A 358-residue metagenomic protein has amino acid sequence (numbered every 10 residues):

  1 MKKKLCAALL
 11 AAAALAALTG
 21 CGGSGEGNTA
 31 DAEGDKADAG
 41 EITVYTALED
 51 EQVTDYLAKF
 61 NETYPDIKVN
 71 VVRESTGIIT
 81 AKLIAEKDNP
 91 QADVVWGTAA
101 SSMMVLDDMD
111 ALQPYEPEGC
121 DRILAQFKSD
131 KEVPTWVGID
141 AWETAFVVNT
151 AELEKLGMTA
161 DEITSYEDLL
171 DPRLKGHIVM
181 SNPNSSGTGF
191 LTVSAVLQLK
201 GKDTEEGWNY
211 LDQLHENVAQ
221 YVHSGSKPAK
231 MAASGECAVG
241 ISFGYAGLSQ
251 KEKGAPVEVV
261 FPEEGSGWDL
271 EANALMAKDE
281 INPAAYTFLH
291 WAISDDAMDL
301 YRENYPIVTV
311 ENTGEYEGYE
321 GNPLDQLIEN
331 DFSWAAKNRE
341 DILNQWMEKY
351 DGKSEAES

Functional and structural regions predicted by a protein language model:
M1-I42, S354-S358: Short, low-complexity disordered leader/linker segments with a strong preference for bacterial N-terminal type II
K36-M104: Early extracytoplasmic/lumenal segment of secretory-pathway proteins
T46-T54, G77, Q91-A233: Extracytoplasmic ligand-binding site segments that recognize negatively charged/polar headgroups
S101-V105, A233, C237-P256: A ligand-binding cleft/hinge motif common to bilobed small-molecule-binding domains
V147-E152, L197-Q198, D269-I281, A292 (+1 more regions): A bilobed periplasmic-binding-protein/Venus flytrap-type ligand-binding module shared by bacterial periplasmic
R173-S181, A292-E315: Periplasmic-binding protein-like
Y210-L214, V222, K253-A277: Periplasmic-binding protein-like
I328-S358: Conserved C-terminal helix/tail region of periplasmic/extracytoplasmic solute-binding proteins
